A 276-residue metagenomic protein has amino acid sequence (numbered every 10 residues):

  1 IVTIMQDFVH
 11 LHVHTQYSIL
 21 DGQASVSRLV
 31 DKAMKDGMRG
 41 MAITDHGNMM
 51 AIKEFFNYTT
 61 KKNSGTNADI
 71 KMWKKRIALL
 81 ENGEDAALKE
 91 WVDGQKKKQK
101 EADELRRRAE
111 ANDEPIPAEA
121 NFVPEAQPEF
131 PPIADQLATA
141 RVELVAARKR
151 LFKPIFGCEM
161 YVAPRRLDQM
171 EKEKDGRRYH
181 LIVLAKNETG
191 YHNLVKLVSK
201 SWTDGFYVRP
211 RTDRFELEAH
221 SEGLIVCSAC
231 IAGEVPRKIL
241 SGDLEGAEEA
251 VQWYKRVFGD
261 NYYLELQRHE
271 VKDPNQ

Functional and structural regions predicted by a protein language model:
I1-Q276: Phosphodiester-processing cores and adjacent nucleic acid-binding clamps
